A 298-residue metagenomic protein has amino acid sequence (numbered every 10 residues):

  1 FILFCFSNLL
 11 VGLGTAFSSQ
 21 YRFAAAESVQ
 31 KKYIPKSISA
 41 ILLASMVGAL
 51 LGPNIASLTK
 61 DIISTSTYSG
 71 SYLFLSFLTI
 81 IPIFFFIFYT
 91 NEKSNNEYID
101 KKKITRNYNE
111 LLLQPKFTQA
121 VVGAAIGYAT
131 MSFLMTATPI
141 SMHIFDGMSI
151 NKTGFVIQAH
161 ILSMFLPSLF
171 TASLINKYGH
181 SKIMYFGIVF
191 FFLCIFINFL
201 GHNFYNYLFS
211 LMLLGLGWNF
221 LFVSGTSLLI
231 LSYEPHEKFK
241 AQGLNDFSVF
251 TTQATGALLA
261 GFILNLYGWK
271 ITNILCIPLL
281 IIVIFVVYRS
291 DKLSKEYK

Functional and structural regions predicted by a protein language model:
N8-L43: Cytoplasmic helix-loop-helix junction between adjacent transmembrane helices in 12-TM secondary transporters
L9, L113-L134, M212: Pair of pore-lining "gating" transmembrane helices in MFS-fold secondary transporters
K36-N54, S248-G256: Glycine-rich segments within core transmembrane alpha-helices of 12-TM secondary carriers
A56, S76-E97, V286-D291: C-terminal membrane-cytosol helix-exit motif in multi-pass small-molecule transporters
K60, L166-H180, L264: Helix-to-loop junctions at the C-terminal end of transmembrane segments in multipass secondary transporters
N91-V122: Juxtamembrane intracellular "pre-TM" segments in multi-pass secondary transporters
T136-V156: Short amphipathic helix-loop junctions that connect adjacent transmembrane helices in Major Facilitator Superfamily/SLC
K182-F196, I277: Structural signature of the two symmetry-related core transmembrane helices
